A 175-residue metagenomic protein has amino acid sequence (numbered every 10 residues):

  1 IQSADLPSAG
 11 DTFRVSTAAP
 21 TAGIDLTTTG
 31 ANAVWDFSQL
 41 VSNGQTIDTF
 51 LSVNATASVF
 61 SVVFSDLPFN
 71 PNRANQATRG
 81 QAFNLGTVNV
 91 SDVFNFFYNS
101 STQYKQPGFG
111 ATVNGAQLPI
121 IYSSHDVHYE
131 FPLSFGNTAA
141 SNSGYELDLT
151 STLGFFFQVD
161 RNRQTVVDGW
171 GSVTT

Functional and structural regions predicted by a protein language model:
I1-S101: Solvent-exposed N-terminal domain segments of exported/luminal and surface proteins
F109-T175: Short helix-loop boundary/capping segments
